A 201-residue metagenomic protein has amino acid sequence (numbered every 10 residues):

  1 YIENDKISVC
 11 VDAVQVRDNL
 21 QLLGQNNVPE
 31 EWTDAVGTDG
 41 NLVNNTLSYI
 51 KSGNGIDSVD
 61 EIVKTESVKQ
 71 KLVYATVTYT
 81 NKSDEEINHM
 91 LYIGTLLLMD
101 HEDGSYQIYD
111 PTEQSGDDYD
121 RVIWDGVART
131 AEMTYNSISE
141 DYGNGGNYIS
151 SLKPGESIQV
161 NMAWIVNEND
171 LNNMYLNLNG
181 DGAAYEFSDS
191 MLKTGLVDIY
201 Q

Functional and structural regions predicted by a protein language model:
Y1-Q201: Conserved functional micro-motifs across diverse proteins
